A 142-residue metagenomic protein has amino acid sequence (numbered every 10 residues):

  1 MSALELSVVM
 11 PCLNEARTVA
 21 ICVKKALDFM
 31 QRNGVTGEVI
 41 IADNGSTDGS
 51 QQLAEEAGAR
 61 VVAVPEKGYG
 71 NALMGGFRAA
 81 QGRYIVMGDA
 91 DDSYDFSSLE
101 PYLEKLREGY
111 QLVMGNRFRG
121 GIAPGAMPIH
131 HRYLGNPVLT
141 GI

Functional and structural regions predicted by a protein language model:
M1-D28: N-proximal low-complexity "stem/linker" segments adjacent to membrane-targeting elements
E15-T18, S46, Y69, D95: Donor nucleotide-sugar binding loop of glycosyltransferases
V23-L27, G34-G45: Short beta-strand/loop segment that forms part of the nucleotide-sugar
V35-I40, Q51-A79: Conserved donor nucleotide-binding strand/loop of the catalytic core
D43-Q51, D92: A conserved acidic beta->alpha catalytic loop
P65-A79, Y84, F96-I142: Acceptor/aglycone-binding surface of glycosyltransferases and processive sugar-polymer synthases
